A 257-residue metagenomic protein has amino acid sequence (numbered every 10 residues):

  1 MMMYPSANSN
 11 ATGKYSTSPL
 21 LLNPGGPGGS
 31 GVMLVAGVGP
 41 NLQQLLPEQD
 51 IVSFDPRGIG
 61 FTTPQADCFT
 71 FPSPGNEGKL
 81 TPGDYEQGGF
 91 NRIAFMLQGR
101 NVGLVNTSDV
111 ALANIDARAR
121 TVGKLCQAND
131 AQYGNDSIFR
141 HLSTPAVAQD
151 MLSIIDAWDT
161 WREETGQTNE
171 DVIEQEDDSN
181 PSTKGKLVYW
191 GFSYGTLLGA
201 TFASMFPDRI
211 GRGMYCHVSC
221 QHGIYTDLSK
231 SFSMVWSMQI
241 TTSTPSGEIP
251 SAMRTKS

Functional and structural regions predicted by a protein language model:
M2-S257: Gly/Pro-rich cap/lid or specificity-loop segments adjacent to the active site
